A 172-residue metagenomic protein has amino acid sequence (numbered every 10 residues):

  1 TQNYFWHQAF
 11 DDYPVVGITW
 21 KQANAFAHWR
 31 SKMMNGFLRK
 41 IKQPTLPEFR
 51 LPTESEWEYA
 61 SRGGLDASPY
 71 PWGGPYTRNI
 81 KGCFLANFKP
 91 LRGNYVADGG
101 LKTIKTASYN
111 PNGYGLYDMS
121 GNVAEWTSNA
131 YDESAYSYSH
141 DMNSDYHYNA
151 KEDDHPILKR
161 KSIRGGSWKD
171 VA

Functional and structural regions predicted by a protein language model:
Q2-A172: Functional-site microenvironments in short loops/helix caps that host divalent-cation chemistry
